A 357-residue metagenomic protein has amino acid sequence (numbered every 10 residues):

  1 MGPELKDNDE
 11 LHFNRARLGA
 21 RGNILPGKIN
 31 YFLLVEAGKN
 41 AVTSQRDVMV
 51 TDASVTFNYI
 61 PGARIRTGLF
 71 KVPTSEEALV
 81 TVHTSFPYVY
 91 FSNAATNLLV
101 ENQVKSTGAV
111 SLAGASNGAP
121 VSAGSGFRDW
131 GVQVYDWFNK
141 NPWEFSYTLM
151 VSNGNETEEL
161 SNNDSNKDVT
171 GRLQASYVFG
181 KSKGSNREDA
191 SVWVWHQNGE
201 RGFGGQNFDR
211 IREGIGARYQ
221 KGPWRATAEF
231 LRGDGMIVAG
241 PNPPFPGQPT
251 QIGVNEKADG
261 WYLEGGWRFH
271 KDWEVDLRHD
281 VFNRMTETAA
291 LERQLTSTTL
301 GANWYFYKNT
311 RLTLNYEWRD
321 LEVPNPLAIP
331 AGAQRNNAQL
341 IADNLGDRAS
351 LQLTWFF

Functional and structural regions predicted by a protein language model:
M1-T157, N163-T170, Q174-K181, N186 (+2 more regions): Outer membrane beta-barrel
P3-L5, S54-T56, L69, A78 (+1 more regions): Outer-membrane beta-barrel pore domains
